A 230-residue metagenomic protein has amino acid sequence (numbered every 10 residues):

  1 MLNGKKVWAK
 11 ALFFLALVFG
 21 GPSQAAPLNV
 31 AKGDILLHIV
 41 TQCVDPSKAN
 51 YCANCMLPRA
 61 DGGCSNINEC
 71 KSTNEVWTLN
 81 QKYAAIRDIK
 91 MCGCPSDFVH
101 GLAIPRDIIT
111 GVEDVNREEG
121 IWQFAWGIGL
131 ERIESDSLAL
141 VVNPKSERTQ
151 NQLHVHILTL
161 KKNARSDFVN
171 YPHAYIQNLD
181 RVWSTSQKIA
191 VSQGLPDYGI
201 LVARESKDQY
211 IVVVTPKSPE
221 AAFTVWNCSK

Functional and structural regions predicted by a protein language model:
M1, L17-V18, V30, P196: Generic detector of intrinsically disordered, low-complexity, polar/charged segments
L2-A11: Bacterial N-terminal signal peptides that target proteins for export
K10-G20: Bacterial N-terminal signal peptides
A26-K230: HIT superfamily nucleotide-processing domains
